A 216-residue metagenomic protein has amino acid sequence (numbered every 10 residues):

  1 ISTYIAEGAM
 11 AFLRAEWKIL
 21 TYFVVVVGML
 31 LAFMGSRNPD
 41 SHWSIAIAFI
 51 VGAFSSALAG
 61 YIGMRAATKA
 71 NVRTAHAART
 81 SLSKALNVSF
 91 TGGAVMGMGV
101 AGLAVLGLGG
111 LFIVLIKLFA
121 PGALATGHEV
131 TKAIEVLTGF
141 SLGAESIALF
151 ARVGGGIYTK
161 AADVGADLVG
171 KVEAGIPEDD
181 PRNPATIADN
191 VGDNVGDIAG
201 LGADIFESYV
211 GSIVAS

Functional and structural regions predicted by a protein language model:
I1-S216: Hydrophobic, small-residue-rich transmembrane alpha-helices and their short perimembrane loops in multi-pass membrane
